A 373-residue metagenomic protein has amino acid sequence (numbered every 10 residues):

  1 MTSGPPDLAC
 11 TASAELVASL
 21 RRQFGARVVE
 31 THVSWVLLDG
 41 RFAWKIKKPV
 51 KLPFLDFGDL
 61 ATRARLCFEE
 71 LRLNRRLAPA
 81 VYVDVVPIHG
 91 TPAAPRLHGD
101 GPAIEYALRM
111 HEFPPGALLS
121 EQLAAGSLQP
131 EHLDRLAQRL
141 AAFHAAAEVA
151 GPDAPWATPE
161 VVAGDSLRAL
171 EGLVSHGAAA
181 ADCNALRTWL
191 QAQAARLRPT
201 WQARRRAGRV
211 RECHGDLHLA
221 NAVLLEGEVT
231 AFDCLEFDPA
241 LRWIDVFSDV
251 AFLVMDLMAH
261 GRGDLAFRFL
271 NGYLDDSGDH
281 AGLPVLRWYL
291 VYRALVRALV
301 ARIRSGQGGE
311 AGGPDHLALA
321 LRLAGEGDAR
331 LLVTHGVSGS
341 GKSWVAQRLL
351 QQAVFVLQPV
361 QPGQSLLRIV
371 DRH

Functional and structural regions predicted by a protein language model:
M1-G4: N-terminal acidic, proline/glycine-rich, low-complexity intrinsically disordered segments
P6-C10: Extracellular/luminal recognition modules and glycoprotein regions
T11-H214, L219-V296: Conserved ATP-binding subdomain of kinase catalytic cores across diverse folds
L71-N74, L170, R302, A324 (+1 more regions): Generic helix-packing signal
L295-G306: Extended, well-ordered alpha-helical segments in internal regulatory regions
R304-H373: Glycine-rich phosphate-binding loop of ATP-dependent small-molecule kinases
